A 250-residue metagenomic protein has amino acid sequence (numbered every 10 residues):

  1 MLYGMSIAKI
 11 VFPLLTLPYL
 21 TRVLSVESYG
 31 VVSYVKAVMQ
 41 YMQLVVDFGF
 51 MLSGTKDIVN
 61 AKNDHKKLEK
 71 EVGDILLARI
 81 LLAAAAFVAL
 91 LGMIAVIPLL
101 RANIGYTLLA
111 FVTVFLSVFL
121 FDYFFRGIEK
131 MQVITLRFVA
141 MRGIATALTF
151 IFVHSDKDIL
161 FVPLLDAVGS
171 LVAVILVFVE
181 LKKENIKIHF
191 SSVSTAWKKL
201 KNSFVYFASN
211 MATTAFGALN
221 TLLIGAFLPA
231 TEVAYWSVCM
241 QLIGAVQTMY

Functional and structural regions predicted by a protein language model:
M1-L14, M141-A145, V162-L181, V193-Y250: Transmembrane helical elements of multi-pass membrane transporters/channels
Y3, G30-S33, L76, T107 (+3 more regions): Hydrophobic/aromatic positions within or immediately flanking transmembrane alpha-helices of multi-pass small-molecule
L14-P18, L91-G92, D122-Y123, T146-I151 (+2 more regions): Alpha-helical transmembrane segments of multipass membrane proteins
T21-Y29, A95-I104, I128-V133, V139-V174 (+1 more regions): Membrane-interface helix-loop junctions in multi-pass transport and translocation proteins
S33, K66-L81, L200: Interfacial transmembrane-helix starts/ends
V45, A84, L91-A95, L99-F124 (+1 more regions): Alpha-helical transmembrane segments of multi-pass membrane proteins
D47-N63, I243-Y250: Helix-loop junctions and terminal segments of transmembrane helices in multi-pass membrane transport/translocation
G54, F121-Q132, V153-H154, S170-S192 (+1 more regions): C-terminal transmembrane helix end/exit motif
